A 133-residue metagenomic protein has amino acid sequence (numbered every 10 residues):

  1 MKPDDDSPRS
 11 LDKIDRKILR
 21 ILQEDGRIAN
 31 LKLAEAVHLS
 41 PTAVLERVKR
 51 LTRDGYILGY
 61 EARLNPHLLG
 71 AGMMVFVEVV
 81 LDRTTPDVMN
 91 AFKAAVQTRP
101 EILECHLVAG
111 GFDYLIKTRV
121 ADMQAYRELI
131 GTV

Functional and structural regions predicted by a protein language model:
M1-V133: A compositional/biophysical signature of low hydrophobicity enriched in polar/charged and small residues
